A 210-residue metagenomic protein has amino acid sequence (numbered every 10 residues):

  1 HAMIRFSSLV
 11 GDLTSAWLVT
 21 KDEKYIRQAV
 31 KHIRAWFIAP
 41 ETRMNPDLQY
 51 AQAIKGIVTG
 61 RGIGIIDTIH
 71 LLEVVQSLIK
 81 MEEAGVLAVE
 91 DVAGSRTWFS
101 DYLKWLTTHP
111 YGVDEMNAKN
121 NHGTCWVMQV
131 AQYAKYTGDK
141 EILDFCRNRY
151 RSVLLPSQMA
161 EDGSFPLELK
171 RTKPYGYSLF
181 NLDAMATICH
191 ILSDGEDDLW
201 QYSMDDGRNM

Functional and structural regions predicted by a protein language model:
H1-E115, R151, I191-M210: Extracellular glycan-targeting catalytic surfaces
D101-M210: Extracellular polysaccharide-recognition and catalytic grooves
